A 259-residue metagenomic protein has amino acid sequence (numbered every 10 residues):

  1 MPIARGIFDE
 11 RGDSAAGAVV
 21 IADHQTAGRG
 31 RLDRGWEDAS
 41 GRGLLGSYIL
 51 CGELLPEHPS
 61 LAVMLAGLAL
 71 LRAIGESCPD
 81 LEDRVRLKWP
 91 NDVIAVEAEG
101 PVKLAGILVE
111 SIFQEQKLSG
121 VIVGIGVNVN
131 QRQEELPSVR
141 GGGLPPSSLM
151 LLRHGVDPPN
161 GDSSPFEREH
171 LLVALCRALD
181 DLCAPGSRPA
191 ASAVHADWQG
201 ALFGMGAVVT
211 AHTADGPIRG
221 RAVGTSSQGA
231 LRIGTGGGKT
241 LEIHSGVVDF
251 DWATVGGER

Functional and structural regions predicted by a protein language model:
M1-D80, R84, E99-G106, F166 (+1 more regions): N-terminal lobe of the biotin/lipoate ligase/transferase fold
I21-D23, S47-I49, K88, L108-E110 (+1 more regions): Short beta-strand segments
G46, L70, D92, G126 (+2 more regions): Residue-level signal for inorganic ion chemistry
L81-G100, V127: Catalytic palm active-site di-aspartate
E97, S111-F113: Short, low-complexity Ser/Thr-rich regulatory SLiMs
Q116-R153, P158-P159: Short, acidic (Asp/Glu-rich) active-site segment that either coordinates a divalent metal cofactor
L152-D215, T254-R259: Conserved, helical-rich catalytic subdomain that frames metal- and/or nucleotide-binding sites in enzyme alpha/beta
M205-R259: Conserved RNA-binding domains used in RNP assembly and mRNA/RNA metabolism
